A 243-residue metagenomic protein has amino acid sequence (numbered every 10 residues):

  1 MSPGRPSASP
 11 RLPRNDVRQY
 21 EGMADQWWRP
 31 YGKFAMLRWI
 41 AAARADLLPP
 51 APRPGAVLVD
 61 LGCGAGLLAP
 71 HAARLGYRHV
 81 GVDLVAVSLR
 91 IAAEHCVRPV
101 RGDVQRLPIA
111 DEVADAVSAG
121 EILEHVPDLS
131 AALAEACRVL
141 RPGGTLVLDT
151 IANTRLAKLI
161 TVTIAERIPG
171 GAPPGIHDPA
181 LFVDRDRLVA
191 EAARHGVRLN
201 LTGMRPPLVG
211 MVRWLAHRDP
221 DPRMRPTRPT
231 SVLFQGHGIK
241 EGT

Functional and structural regions predicted by a protein language model:
M1-W28: N-terminal, positively charged/glycine-rich alpha-helical extensions of SAM-dependent methyltransferases
R38-G55: Conserved alpha-helix/loop element of class I SAM-dependent methyltransferases that forms part of the SAM/SAH-binding
V59, A65-R106: Class I SAM-dependent methyltransferase SAM/SAH-binding core
S118: A conserved beta-strand element that flanks and buttresses the S-adenosyl-L-methionine
S130-P142: A short glycine-rich, Lys/Arg-flanked "PGG" loop and its adjoining helix->strand segment in the class I
V147-G170: Conserved class I S-adenosyl-L-methionine
T150, G170-R187: Acceptor-substrate binding/catalytic loop of class I
D186, A190, R194, R198-T243: A C-terminal cap/extension of S-adenosyl-L-methionine-dependent methyltransferases that defines the acceptor-substrate
